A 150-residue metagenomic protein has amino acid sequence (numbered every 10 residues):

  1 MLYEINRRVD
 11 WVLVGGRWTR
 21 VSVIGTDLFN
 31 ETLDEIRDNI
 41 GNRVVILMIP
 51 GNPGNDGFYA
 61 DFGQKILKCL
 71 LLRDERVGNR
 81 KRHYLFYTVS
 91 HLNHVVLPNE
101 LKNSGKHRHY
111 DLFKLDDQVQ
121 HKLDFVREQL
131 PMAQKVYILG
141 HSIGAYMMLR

Functional and structural regions predicted by a protein language model:
M1-L13, S22: An N-terminal hydrophobic leader/cap segment in hydrolases
G15-N103: Short, surface-exposed "cap/lid" segments of acyl-processing enzymes
V44-V45, K135-Y137: Structural motif
N55-F62, L115-Q118, K122, G144: Alpha-helical interaction elements in eukaryotic regulators
N103-D116: Catalytic nucleophile-loop/oxyanion-hole region of alpha/beta-hydrolase and closely related hydrolase-like folds
D117-V136: Conserved acidic catalytic loop of the alpha/beta-hydrolase fold
L139-G144, M148: Gly/Ala-rich beta-loop-alpha elbow adjacent to hydrolase catalytic centers
